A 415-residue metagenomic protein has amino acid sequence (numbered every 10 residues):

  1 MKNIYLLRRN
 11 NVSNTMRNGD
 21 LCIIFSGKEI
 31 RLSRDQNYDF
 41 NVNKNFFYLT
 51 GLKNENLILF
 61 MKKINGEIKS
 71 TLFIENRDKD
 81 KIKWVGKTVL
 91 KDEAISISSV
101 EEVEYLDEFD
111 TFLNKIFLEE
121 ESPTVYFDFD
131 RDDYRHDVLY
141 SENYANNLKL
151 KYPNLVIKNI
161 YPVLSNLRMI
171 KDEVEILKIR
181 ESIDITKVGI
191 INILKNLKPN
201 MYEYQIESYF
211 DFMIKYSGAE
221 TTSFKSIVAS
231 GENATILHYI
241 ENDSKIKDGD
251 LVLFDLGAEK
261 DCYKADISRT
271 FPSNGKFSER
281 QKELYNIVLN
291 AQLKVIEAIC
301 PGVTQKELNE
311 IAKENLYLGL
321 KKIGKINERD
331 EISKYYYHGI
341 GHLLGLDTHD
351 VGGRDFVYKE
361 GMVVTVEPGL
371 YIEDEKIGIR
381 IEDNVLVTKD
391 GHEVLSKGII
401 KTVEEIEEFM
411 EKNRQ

Functional and structural regions predicted by a protein language model:
M1-Q415: Active-site neighborhoods and metal-handling regions in enzymes and metal-associated proteins
